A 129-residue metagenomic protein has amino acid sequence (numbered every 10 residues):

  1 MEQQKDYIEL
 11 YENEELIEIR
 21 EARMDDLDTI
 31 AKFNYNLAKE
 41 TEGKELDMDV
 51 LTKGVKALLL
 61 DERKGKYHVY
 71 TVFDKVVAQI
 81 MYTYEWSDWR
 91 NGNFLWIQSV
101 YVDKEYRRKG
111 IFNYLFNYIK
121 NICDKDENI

Functional and structural regions predicted by a protein language model:
M1-D25: Conserved N-terminal entry element of GNAT/NAT acetyltransferase domains
E21-M24, K32-G92, F116, I122: Acetyl-CoA-dependent GNAT
R23-D26, D47, D103, R108: Acidic/polar helix N-cap motif
E85-S87, V102-E105: Short coil/turn motifs at secondary-structure junctions
G92-K104: Conserved acetyl-CoA binding element of GNAT-fold acetyltransferases
V102, R108-N121: Conserved acetyl-CoA-binding loop-helix of GNAT-fold acetyltransferases
C123-I129: Conserved GNAT acetyl-CoA-binding A-motif
